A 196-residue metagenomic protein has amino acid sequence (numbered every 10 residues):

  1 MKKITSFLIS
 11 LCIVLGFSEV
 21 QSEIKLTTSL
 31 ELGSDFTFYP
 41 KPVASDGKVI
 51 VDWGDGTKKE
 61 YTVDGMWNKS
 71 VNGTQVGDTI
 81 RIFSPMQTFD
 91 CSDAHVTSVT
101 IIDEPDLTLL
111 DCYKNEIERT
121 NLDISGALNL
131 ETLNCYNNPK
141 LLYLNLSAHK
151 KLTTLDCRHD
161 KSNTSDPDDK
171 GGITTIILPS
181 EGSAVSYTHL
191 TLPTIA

Functional and structural regions predicted by a protein language model:
M1-L8: Bacterial N-terminal signal peptides that target proteins for export
I4, F17-L109, G126-L128, A148-K150 (+3 more regions): N-terminal capping/linker segments that flank leucine-rich repeat
L8-G16: Bacterial N-terminal signal peptides
C91, C112-I117, C135-K140, C157-N163 (+3 more regions): Concave beta-strand-loop units of leucine-rich repeat
V99, T120-L122, L144, L155 (+1 more regions): Canonical leucine-rich repeat
S165, I177-L178: Acidic, glycine-rich calcium-binding repeat modules characteristic of RTX/beta-roll and related beta-solenoid repeat
T188-T194: Conserved small/polar residues in nucleotide/adenosyl-binding loops
